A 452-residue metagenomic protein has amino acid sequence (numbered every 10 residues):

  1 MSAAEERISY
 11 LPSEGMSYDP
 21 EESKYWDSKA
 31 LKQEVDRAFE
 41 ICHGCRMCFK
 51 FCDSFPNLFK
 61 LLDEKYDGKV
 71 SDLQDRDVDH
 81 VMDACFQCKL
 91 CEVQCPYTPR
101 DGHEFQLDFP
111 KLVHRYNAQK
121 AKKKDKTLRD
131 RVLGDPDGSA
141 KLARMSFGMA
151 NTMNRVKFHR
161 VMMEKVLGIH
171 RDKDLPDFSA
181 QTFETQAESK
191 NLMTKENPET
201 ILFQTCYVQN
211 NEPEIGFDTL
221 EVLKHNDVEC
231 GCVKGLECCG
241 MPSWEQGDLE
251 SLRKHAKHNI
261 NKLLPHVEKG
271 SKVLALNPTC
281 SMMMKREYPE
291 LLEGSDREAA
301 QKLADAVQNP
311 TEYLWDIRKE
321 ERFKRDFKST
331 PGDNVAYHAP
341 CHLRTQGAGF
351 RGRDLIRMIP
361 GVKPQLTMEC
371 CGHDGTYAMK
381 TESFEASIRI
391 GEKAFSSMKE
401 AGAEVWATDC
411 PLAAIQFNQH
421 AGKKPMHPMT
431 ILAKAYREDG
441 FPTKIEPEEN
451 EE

Functional and structural regions predicted by a protein language model:
S2-L11, G44-K50, N154-M162, E229: Short low-complexity stretches enriched in small and charged residues
S2-S13, F49-S54, P176-M193: Conserved oxyanion/phosphate-binding beta-strand-loop segments in alpha/beta enzyme cores
E5-Y25, K50-A84, T98-L128, K423-L432: Non-heme iron-sulfur electron-transfer modules
E14, E21, A30-L31, E64 (+6 more regions): Generic signal for short, ordered secondary-structure residues within or immediately flanking folded domains
M16-D19, S28, K60-L62, S71 (+3 more regions): A short alpha-helix capping/helix-coil boundary motif
W26-E40, V70-M82, K224-N226, I356-I359: Short, intrinsically disordered, charge-biased short linear motifs at domain edges
V35-F55, D77-D101, S139-A143, N210 (+2 more regions): Cysteine-centered iron-sulfur cluster-binding motifs in ferredoxin-type domains/subunits of redox enzymes
H103, L107-E452: Iron-sulfur cluster-binding electron-transfer modules in prokaryotic oxidoreductases
